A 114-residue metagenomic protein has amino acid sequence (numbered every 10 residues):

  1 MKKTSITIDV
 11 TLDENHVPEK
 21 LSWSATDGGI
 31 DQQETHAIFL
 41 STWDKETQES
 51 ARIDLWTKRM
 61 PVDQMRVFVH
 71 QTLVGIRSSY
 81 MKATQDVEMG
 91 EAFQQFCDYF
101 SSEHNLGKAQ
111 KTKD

Functional and structural regions predicted by a protein language model:
M1, I30-Q32, A109-D114: Intrinsically disordered, low-complexity linkers and terminal tails enriched in Pro/Gly and often acidic or mixed-charge
M1-I8: Structured beta-strand/loop patches that form or line metal/cofactor-binding pockets in enzymes
L12-D13: Short, acidic, Ser/Thr-enriched surface-loop or helix-capping motifs
E19-Q85: Active-site- and interface-proximal helix/loop "cap" or "latch" segments in soluble metabolic and energy-transducing
S78-D114: C-terminal charged interaction modules
